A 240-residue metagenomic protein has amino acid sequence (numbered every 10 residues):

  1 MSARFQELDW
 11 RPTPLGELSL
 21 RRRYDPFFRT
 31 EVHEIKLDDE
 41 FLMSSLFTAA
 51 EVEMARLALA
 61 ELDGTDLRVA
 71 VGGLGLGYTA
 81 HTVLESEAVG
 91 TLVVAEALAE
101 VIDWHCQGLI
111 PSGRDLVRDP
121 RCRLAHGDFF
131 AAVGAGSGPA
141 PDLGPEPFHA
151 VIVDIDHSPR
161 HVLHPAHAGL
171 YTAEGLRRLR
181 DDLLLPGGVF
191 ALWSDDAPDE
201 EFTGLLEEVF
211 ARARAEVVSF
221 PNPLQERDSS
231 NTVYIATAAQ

Functional and structural regions predicted by a protein language model:
M1-H33: N-terminal auxiliary segments of SAM/dcSAM-dependent transferases
G16-L18, R22, I35-D66: Class I SAM-dependent methyltransferase Rossmann-like catalytic core, especially the SAM/SAH-binding loop
R29-D38, D156-P159: Short, basic/glycine-rich phosphate-binding loops at helix/coil junctions that contact nucleotide phosphates
T48-L183, A197-P198, V209, A213-R214 (+3 more regions): The AdoMet/dcAdoMet-binding core of the Class I SAM-like
L183-V189: Short glycine-dipeptide loop
F202-L205: Rossmann-fold NAD(P)-binding glycine/threonine-rich loop
Y234-Q240: C-terminal lobe and adjacent flexible extensions of AdoMet/dcAdoMet transferase-like proteins
